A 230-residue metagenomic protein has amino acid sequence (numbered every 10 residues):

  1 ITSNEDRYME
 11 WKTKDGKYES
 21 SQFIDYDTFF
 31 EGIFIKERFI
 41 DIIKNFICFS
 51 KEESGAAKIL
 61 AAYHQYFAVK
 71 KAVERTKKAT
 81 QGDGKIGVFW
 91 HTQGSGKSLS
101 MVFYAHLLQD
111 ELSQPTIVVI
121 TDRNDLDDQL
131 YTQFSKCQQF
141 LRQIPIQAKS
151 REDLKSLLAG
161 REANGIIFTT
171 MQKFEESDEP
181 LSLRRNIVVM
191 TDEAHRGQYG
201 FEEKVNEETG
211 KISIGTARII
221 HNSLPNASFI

Functional and structural regions predicted by a protein language model:
I1-T116, D125-L141, E162-I166, N186 (+1 more regions): ATP-dependent helicase/translocase motor core
D110-L112, A159-R161, P180-L183, H221-P225: Conserved catalytic network of the ASCE P-loop NTPase/AAA+ motor domain
V119, I167-T169, V189: Hydrophobic positions in the central parallel beta-sheet of the AAA+
N124, I146-K155, T170-E176: Conserved helicase motor
L126, K173, R196-Y199: Residues immediately C-terminal
K149-I167, P180-L181: Conserved motor-coupling elements within RecA-like helicase/translocase cores
S182-S228: SF2 helicase catalytic motif II
